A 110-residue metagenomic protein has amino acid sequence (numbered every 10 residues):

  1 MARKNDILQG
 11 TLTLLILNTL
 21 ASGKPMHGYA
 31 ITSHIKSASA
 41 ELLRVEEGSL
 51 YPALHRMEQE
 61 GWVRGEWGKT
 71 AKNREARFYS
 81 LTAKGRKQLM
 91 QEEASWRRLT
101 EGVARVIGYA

Functional and structural regions predicted by a protein language model:
M1-L8, E92: Intrinsically disordered, low-complexity serine/threonine- and proline-rich regulatory segments
D6-S49: N-terminal helix-turn-helix DNA-binding core of bacterial DNA-binding proteins
L50-M57: Basic amphipathic alpha-helical segments that dock to polyanions
R56, K69, Y79, G102-V106 (+1 more regions): Catalytic cores of transferase enzymes with a strong primary signal for eukaryotic protein kinases
E58-E75, S80: Beta-hairpin "wing" of winged helix-turn-helix
L81-G85: Accessory beta->alpha helical hairpin/"wing" motif in late/C-terminal subdomains of nucleic-acid enzymes
R86-A110: Amphipathic alpha-helical dimerization/coiled-coil segments that flank or bridge DNA-binding/regulatory modules
